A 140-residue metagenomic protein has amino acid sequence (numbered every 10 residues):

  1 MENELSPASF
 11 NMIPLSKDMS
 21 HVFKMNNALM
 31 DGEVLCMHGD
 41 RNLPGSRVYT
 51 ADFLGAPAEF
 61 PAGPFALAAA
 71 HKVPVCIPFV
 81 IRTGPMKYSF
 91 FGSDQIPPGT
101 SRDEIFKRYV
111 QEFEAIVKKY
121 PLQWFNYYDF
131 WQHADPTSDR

Functional and structural regions predicted by a protein language model:
M1-K17: Membrane-interfacial amphipathic helices and adjacent loop/beta segments that form the lipid-substrate binding surface
M19-R140: Non-catalytic C-terminal accessory region of glycerolipid acyltransferases and related lyso-lipid remodeling enzymes
